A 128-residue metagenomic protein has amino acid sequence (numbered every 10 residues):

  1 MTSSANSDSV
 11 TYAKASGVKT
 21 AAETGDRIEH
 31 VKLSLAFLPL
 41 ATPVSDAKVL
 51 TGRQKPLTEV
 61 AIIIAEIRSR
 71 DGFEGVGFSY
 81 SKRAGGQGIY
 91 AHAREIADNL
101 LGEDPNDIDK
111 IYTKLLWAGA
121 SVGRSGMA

Functional and structural regions predicted by a protein language model:
M1-T11: N-terminal acidic, proline/glycine-rich, low-complexity intrinsically disordered segments
V10-D71, G77-K82: Structured beta-strand/loop patches that form or line metal/cofactor-binding pockets in enzymes
K32, R68-A128: Metal- or metallocofactor-binding catalytic centers and their adjacent structured scaffolds across diverse enzyme
